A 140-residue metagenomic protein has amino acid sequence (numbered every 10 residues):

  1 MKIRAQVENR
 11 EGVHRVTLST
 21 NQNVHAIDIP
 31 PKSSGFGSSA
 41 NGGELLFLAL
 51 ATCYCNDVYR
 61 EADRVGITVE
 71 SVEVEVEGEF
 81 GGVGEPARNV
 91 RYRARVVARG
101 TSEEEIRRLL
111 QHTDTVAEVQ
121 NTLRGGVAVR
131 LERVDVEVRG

Functional and structural regions predicted by a protein language model:
M1-L48, N56-G140: Extended beta-strand/beta-hairpin segments
C53: Alpha-helical metal-binding/catalytic segments enriched in His/Glu/Asp
